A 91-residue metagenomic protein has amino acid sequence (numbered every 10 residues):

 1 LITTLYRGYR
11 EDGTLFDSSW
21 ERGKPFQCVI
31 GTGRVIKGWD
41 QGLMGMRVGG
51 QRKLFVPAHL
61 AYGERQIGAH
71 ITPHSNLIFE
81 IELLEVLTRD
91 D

Functional and structural regions predicted by a protein language model:
L1-D91: Cross-family detector of peptidyl-prolyl cis-trans isomerase
